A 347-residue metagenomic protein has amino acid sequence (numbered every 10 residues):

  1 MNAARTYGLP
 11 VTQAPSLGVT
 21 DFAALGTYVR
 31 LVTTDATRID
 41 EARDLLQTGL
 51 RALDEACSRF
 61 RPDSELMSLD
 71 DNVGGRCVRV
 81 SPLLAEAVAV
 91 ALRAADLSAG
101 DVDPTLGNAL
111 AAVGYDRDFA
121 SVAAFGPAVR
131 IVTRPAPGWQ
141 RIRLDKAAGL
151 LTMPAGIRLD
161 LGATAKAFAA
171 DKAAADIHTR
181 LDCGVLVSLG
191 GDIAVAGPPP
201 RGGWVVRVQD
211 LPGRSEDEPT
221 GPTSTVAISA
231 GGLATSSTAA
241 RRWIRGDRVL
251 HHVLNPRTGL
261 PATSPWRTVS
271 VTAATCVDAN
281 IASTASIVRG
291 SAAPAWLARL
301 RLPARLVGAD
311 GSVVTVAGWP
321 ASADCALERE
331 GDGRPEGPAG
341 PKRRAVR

Functional and structural regions predicted by a protein language model:
M1-R347: Mature catalytic core of soluble alpha/beta enzymes
